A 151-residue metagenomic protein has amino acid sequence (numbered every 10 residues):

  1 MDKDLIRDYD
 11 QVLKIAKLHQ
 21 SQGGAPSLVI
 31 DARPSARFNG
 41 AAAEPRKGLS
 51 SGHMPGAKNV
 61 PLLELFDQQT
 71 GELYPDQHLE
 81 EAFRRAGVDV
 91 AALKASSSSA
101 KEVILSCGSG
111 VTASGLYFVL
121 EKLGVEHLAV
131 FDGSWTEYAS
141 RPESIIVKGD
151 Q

Functional and structural regions predicted by a protein language model:
M1-L28, A32-Q151: Rhodanese-like catalytic fold shared by cysteine-dependent sulfurtransferases and DSP/PTP-type phosphatases
